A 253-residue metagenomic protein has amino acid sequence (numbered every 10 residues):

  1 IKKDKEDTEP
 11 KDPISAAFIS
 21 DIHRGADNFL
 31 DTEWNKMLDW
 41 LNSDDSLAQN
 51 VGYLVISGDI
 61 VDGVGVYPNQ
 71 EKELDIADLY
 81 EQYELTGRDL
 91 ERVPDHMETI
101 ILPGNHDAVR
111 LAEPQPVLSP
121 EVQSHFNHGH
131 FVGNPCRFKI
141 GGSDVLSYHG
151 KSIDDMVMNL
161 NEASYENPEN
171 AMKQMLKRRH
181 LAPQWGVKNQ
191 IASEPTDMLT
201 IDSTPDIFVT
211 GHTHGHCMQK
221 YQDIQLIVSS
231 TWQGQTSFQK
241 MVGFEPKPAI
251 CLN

Functional and structural regions predicted by a protein language model:
I1-N253: Extended recognition/assembly regions associated with phosphoester-bond processing machinery
